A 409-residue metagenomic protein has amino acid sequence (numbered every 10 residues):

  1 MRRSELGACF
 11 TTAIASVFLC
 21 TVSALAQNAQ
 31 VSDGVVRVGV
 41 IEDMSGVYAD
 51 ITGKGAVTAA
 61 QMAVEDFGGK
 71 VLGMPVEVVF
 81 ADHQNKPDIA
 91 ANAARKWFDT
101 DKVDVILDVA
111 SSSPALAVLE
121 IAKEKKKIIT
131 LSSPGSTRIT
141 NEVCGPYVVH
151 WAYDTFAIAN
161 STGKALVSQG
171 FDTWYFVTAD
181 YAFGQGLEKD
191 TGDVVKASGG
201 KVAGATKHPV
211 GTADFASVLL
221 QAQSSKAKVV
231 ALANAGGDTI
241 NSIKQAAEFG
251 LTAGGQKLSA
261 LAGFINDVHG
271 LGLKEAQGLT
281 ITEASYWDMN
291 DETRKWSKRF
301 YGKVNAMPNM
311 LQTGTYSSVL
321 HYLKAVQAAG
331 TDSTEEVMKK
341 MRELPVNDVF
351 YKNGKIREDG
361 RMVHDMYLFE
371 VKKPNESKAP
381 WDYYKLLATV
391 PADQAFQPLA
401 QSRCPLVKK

Functional and structural regions predicted by a protein language model:
M1-R37, R403-K409: Short, low-complexity disordered leader/linker segments with a strong preference for bacterial N-terminal type II
A29, V35-R37, D50-A56, D66 (+4 more regions): Beta-alpha junction/loop-to-helix N-cap segments that form part of ligand/metal-binding clefts
A29, V36, P345, V349-K409: Solvent-exposed, acidic/polar segments of extracytosolic/periplasmic ligand-binding ectodomains
D33-T52, T173-V177: Short beta-strand segments enriched in small/hydrophobic residues
H83, T130, T137-T140, V210-G211 (+2 more regions): Venus flytrap/periplasmic-binding-protein-like
N92, T137-R138, G145-F249, S285-K295: Extracellular/periplasmic Venus flytrap/periplasmic-binding protein
W97-A110, T130-S132, Y175-T178, K226-G236 (+3 more regions): Periplasmic-binding protein-like
I243-Y316, Q327-D332, N375, D382-K408: Extracellular/periplasmic periplasmic-binding protein-like sensory domains
